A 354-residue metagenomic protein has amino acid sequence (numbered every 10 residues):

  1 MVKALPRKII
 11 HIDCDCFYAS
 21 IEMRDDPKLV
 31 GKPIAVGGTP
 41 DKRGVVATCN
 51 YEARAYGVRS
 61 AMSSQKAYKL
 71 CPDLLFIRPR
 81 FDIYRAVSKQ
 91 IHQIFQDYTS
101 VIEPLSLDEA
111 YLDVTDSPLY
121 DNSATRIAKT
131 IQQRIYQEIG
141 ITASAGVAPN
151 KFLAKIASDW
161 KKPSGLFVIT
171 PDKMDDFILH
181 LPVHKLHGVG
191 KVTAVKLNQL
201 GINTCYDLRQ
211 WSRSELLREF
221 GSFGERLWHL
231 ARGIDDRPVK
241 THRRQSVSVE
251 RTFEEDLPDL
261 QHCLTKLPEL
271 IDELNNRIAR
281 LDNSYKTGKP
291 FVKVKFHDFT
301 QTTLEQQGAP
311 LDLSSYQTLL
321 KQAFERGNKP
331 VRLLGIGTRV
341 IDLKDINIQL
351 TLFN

Functional and structural regions predicted by a protein language model:
M1-E219, G224-E225, D342-K344, L350-N354: Gly/Gly-Pro- and Ser/Thr-rich, intrinsically disordered tail segments characteristic of DNA damage-repair and tolerance
H11, K185, V195-L333, I341-Q349 (+1 more regions): DNA-contacting surface of Y-family translesion DNA polymerases
